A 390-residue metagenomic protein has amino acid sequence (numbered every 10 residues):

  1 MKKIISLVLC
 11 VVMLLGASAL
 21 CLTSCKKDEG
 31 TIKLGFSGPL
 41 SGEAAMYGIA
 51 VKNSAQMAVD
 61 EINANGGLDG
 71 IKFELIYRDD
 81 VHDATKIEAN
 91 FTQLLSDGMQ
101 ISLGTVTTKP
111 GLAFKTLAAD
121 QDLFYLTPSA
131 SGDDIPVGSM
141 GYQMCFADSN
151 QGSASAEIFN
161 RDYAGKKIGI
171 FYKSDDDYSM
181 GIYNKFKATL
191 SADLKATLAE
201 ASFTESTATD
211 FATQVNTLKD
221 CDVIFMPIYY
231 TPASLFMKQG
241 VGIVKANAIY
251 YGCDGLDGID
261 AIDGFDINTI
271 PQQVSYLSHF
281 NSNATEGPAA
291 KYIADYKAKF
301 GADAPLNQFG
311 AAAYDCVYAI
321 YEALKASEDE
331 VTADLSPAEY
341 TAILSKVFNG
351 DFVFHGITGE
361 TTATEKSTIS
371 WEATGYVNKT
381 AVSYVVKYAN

Functional and structural regions predicted by a protein language model:
I4-C25: Sec-dependent N-terminal signal peptides of Gram-positive bacterial secreted proteins and lipoproteins
C21, C25-N390: Extracytosolic ligand-binding ectodomains
